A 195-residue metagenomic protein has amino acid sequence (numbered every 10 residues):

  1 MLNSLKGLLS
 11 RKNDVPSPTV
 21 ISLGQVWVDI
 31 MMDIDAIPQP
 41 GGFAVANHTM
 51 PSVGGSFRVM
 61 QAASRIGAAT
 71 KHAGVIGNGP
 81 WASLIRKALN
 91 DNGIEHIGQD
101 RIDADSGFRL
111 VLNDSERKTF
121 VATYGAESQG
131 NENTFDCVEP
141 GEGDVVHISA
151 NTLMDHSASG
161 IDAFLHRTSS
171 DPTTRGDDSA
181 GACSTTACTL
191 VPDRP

Functional and structural regions predicted by a protein language model:
M1-V26, R86-R101, D114-P195: Ribokinase/PfkB-type carbohydrate-kinase core domain
L2-V75, P80-K87, G143, G160: Glycine-rich phosphate/adenosyl-contacting loop at the front of the ribokinase-like
G41, G77, G107, G125-A126 (+1 more regions): Glycine-centered flexibility motif
T70, S106, T119: Ser/Thr-centric signal marking residues that sit in or immediately flank functional binding/regulatory motifs
A73-N78, I97-S106: Beta-strand->loop->alpha-helix junctions that form or flank phosphate-binding loops in nucleotide-handling enzymes
